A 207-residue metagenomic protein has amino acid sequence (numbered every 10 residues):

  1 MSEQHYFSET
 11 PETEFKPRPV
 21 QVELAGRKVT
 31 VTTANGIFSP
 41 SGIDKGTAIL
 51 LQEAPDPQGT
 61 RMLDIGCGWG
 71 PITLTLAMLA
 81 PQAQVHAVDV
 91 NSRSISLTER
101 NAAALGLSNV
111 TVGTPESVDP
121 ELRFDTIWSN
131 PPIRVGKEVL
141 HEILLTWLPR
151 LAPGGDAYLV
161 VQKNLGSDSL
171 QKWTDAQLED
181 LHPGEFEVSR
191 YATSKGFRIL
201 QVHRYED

Functional and structural regions predicted by a protein language model:
M1-L24, G36, P40: N-terminal auxiliary segments of SAM/dcSAM-dependent transferases
G46-S129: Conserved SAM/SAH cofactor-binding pocket of Class I
D89-S92, V139, Q162: Short beta->alpha hinge that forms the Motif I/post-I loop of the SAM-binding pocket
S129-E138: Glycine-rich phosphate-binding "P-loop"
H141-P153: A short glycine-rich, Lys/Arg-flanked "PGG" loop and its adjoining helix->strand segment in the class I
G154-Q162: Conserved beta-strand signature within the Rossmann-like core of class I S-adenosyl-L-methionine
Q162-Q177: Conserved class I S-adenosyl-L-methionine
R190-D207: Core SAM-dependent methyltransferase catalytic element
